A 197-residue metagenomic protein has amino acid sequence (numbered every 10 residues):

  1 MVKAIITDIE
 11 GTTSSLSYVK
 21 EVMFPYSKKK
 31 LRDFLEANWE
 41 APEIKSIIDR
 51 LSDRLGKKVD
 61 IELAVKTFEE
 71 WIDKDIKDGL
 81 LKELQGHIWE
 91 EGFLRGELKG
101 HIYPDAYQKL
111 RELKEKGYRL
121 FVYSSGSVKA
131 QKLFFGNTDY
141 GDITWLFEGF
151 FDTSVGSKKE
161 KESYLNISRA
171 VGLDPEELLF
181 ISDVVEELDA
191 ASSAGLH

Functional and structural regions predicted by a protein language model:
V2-E21: Asp-based phosphoryl-transfer active-site loop
T12-T13, K20, E90, S127-A130 (+1 more regions): Short, solvent-exposed loop/turn segments at secondary-structure junctions
S17-E70: Conserved phosphoryl-transfer catalytic core
L55-P104: Metal-dependent phosphoesterase signature
G86-H87, G96-T138: Substrate-recognition element of Asp-dependent hydrolases with the DxDx(T/V) motif
L110-K114, S168, L188-S192: Surface-exposed amphipathic alpha-helices with a cationic face
S127-L178, D189: Substrate-recognition "cap/lid" segment bordering the active-site pocket of phosphatases
D183-H197: Acidic, divalent-metal-coordinating active-site segment for phosphoryl/phosphodiester hydrolysis, typified by short
